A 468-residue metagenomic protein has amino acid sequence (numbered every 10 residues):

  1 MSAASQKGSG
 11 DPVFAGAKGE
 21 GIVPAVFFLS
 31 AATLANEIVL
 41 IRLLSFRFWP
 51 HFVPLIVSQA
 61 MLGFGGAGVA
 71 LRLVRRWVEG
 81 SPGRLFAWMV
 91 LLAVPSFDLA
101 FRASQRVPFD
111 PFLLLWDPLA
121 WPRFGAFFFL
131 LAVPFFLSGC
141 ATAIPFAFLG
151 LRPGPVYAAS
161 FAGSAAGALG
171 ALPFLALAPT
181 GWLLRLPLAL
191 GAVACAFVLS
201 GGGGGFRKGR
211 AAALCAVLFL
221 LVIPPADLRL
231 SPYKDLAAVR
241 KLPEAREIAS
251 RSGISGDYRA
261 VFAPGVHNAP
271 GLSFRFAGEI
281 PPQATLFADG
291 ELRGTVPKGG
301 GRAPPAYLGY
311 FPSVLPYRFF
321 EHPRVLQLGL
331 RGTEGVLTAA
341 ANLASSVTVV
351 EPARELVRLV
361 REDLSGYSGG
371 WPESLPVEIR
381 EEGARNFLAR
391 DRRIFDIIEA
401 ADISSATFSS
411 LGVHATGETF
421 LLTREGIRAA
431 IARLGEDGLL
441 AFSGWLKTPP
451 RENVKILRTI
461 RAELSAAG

Functional and structural regions predicted by a protein language model:
S2-G468: Alpha-helical transmembrane segments of multi-pass membrane proteins
